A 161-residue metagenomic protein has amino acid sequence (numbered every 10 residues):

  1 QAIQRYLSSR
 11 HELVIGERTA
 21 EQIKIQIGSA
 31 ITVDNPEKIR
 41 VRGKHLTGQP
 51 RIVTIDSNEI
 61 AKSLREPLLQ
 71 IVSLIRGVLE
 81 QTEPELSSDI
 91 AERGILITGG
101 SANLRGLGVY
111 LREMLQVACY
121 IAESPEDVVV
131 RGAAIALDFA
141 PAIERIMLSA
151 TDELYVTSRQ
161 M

Functional and structural regions predicted by a protein language model:
Q1-R65, L69, E80, I90-R93: Phosphate-binding glycine-rich/basic clefts of nucleotide- and phosphate-handling proteins, predominantly
I3, I75, I97, A133: Residue-level signature of catalytic and energy-coupling elements of molecular machines, predominantly ATP/GTP-dependent
G16, I135-M161: Acidic, glycine/GT-rich loop-and beta-edge segments that sit at the periphery of enzyme/chaperone cores
E17, E59, R76-L79, E123 (+2 more regions): Tubulin/FtsZ superfamily GTPase core signature
G28, T32, S87-L111: Glycine-rich phosphate-binding loops at beta-strand->alpha-helix junctions
I71-P84: A short, acidic, amphipathic alpha-helical segment used as a generic capping/interface helix at domain edges
V109-I135, I143, A150: Conserved phosphate-binding/catalytic loops in two-lobed NTP-binding clefts
